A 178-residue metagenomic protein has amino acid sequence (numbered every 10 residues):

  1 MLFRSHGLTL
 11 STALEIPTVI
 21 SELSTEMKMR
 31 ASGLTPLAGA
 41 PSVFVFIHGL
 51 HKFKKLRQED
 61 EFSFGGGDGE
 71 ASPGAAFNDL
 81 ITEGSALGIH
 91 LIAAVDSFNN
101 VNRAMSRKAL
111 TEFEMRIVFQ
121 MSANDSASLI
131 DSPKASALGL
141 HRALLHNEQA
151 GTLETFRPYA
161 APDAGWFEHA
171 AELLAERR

Functional and structural regions predicted by a protein language model:
M1-S128, R178: P-loop NTPase catalytic phosphate-binding loop
S24-M27, P133-K134, A160, L174-A175: Generic secondary-structure transition motif, activating predominantly at the C-termini of alpha-helices
H48-H51, I81, I130-K134, L145-H146 (+1 more regions): Generic hydrophobic/packing signal
L56, D60-G66, G74-A75, M115-I117 (+1 more regions): Conserved P-loop NTPase motor module
S122-A127, D131-A150: Phosphate/diphosphate-binding loops
